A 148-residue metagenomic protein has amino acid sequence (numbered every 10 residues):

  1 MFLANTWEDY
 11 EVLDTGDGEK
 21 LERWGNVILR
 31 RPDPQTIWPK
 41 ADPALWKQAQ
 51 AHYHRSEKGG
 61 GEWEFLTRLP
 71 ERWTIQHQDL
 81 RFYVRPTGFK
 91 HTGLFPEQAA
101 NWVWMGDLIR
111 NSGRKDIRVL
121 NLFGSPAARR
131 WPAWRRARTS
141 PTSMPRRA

Functional and structural regions predicted by a protein language model:
M1-A4: N-terminal accessory targeting/assembly segments
T6-W24, L29-P96, V103-G106: Non-catalytic substrate-recognition/targeting regions of SAM-dependent transferases
D107-A148: Conserved SAM/SAH cofactor-binding pocket of Class I
